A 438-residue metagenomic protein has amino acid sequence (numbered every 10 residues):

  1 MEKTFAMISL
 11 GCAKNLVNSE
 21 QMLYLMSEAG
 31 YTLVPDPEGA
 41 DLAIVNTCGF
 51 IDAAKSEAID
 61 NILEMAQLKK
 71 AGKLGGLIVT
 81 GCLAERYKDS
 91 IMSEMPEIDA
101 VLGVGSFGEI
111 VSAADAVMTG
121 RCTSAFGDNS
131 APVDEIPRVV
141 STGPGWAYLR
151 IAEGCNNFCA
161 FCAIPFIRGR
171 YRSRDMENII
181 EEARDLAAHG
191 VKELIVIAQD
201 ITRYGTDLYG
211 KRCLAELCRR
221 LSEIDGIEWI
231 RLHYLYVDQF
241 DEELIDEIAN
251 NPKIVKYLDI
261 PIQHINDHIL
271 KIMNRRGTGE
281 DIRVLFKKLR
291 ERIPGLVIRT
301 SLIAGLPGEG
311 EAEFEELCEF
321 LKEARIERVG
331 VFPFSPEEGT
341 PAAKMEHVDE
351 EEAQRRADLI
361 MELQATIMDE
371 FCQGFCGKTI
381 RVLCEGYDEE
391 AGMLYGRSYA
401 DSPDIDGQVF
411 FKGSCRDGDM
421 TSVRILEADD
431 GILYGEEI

Functional and structural regions predicted by a protein language model:
M1-Y204, E243, L258, D281-E291 (+5 more regions): Proteins enriched for Cys/Gly/acidic motifs involved in redox and nucleic-acid/cofactor modification
I8, I197-Q199, H233-L235, P261-Q263 (+6 more regions): Generic beta-strand/beta-sheet core signal
L77-G81, R86, A188-A312, K322: Conserved SAM/AdoMet-binding glycine-rich loop
S93-G108, A215-I227, N250-V255, E316-R328 (+1 more regions): Structural recognition of alpha->loop->beta junctions
M95-P96, V117-G120, R212-L214, I248-N250 (+1 more regions): Short, hinge-like loop/turn segments at secondary-structure boundaries
V139-V140, D246-N250, I262, C372-G374 (+2 more regions): Replace "in large, NTP-powered and nucleic-acid-processing enzymes" with "in large, NTP-powered factors and other
C159, I179, V196, L232 (+7 more regions): Conserved, mostly hydrophobic/aromatic
P336, K344-I438: Terminal RNA-binding accessory module
